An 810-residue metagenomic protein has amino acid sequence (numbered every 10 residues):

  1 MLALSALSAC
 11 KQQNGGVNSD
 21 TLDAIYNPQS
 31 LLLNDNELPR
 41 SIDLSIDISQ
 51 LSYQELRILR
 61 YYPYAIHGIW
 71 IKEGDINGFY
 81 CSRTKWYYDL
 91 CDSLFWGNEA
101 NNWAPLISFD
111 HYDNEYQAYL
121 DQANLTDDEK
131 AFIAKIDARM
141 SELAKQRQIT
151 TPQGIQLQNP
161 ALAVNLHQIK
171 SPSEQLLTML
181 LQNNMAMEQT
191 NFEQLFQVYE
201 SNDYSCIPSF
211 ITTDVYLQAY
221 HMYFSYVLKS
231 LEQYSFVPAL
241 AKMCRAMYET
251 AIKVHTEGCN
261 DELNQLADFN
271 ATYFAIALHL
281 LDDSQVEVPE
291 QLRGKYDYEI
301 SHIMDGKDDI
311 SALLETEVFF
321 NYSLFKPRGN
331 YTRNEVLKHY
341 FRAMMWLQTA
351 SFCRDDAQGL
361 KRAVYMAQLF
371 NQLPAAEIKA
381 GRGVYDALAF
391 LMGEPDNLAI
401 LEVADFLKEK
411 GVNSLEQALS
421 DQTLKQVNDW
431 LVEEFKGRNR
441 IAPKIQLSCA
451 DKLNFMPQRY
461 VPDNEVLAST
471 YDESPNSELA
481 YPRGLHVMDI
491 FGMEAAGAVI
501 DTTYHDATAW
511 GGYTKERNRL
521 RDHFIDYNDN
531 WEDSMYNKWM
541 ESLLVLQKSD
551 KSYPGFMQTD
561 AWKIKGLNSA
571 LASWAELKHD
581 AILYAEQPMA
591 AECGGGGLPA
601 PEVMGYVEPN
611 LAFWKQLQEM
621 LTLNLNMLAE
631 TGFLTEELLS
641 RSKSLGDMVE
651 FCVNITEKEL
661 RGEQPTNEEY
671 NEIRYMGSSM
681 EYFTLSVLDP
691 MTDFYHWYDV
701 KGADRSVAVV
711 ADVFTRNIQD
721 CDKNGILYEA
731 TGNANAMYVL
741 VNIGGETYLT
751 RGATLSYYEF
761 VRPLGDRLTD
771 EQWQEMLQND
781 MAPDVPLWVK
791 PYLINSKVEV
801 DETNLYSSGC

Functional and structural regions predicted by a protein language model:
A6-A9: C-terminal motif of bacterial Sec signal peptides marking the signal peptidase cleavage site
K11-Q13: Bacterial signal peptide processing site
G16-S49, A144-N183: N-terminal low-complexity, Pro/Thr/Ser-rich intrinsically disordered segments that act as propeptides or flexible
L33-S45, H111-Y119, E630-F633, F651-T656: Acidic/histidine-rich, surface-exposed loop or edge segments in extracytoplasmic proteins
S52-N77, L347: Short N-proximal segments of mature Sec-exported proteins
Q54-Y61, A65, A134, A138 (+4 more regions): Solvent-exposed, polar/charged alpha-helical surfaces in well-ordered, non-transmembrane soluble domains, broadly
I71, F79-Q148: Compact alpha-helical subdomains of small soluble proteins
Q148-C810: Long, non-catalytic protein-protein interaction scaffolds
